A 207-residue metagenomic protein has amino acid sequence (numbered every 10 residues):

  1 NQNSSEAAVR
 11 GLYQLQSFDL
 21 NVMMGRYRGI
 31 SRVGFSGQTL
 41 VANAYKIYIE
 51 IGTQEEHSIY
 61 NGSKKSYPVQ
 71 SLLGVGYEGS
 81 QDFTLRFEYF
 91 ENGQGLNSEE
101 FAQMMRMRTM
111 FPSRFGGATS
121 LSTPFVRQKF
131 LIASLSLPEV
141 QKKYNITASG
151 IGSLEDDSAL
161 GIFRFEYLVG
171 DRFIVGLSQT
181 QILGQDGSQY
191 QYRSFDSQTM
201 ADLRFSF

Functional and structural regions predicted by a protein language model:
N1, L15-S17, M24-R28, T53-H57 (+5 more regions): Transmembrane beta-strands of outer-membrane beta-barrel pores
N3-A7, Q14-Q16, G29-V33, K65-S71 (+3 more regions): Residues that define the transmembrane beta-barrel architecture of outer-membrane proteins
L12-K46: Loop-centered beta-sheet repeat module
L12-Q16, Q38-V41, G76-S80, S136-V140 (+2 more regions): Structural signature of outer-membrane beta-barrel channels/translocons
L15-V22, A44-Y48, D82-L85, Q141-I146 (+1 more regions): Repeated loop/turn-to-beta-strand initiation elements of outer-membrane beta-barrel proteins
G34-S36, K46-P138, S149-G150, Y190-Y192: Extracellular/periplasmic loop regions
L131-L135, Y167, F173, Q181 (+1 more regions): Outer-membrane beta-barrel "beta-signal"
K143-L168, I174: C-terminal/domain-terminus segments
